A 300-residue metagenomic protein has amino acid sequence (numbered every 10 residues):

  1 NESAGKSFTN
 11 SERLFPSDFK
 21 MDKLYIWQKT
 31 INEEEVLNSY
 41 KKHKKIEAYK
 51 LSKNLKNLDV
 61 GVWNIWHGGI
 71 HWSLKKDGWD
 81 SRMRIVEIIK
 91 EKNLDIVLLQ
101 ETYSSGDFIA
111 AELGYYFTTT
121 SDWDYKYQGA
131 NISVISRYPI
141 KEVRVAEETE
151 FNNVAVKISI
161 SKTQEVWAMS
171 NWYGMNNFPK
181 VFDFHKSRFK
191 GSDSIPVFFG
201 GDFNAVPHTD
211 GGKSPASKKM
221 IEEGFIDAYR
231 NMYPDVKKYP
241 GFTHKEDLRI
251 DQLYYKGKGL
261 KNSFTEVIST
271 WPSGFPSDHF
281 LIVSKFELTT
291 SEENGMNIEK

Functional and structural regions predicted by a protein language model:
N1-K23: Extracellular glycan-interaction patches encoded by glycine-rich segments
L24, I31-E87, G129, S133-K300: Active-site regions of metal-assisted phosphoester/phosphodiester hydrolases, unifying DNase/endonuclease modules
I85-L98: Proline-aspartate-enriched helix->loop->beta-strand connector
I96, G114-S121, R144, T149: Short phosphate/oxyanion-binding micro-motifs
T102-D107: Acidic helix-start/capping segments at beta-turn-to-alpha-helix junctions
F117-I132: A short, structured active-site edge motif that brings together acidic residues
